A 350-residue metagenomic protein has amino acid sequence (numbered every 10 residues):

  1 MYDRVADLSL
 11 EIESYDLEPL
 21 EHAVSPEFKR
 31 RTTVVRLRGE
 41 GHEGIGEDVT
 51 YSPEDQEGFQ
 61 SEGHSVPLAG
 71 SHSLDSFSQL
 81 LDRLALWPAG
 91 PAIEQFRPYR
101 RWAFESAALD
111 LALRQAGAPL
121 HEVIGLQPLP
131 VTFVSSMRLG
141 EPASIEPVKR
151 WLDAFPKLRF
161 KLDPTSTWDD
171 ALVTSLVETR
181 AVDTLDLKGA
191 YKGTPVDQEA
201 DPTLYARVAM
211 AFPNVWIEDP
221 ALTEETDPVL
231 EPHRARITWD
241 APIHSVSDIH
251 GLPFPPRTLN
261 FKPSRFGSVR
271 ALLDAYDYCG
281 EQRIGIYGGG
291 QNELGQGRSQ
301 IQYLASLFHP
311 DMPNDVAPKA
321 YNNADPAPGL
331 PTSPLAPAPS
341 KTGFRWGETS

Functional and structural regions predicted by a protein language model:
M1-Q56, S333: Structured beta-strand/loop patches that form or line metal/cofactor-binding pockets in enzymes
M1-S14, V35, S106, R114 (+2 more regions): N-terminal amphipathic alpha-helix/helix-capping segment at the start of soluble metabolic enzymes
Y2, R38-G39, E43-A116: Metal- or metallocofactor-binding catalytic centers and their adjacent structured scaffolds across diverse enzyme
G39, Y51, N292-L294, A320: Glycine-rich beta-alpha junction loops
F96-L222: Active-site-facing alpha/beta catalytic cores
A118, I284, P310: Short glycine/serine/threonine/alanine-rich loop segments
W168-A305, N314-D315, N322-P331: Catalytic core of soluble alpha/beta enzymes
N322-S350: C-terminal extensions of enzymes
